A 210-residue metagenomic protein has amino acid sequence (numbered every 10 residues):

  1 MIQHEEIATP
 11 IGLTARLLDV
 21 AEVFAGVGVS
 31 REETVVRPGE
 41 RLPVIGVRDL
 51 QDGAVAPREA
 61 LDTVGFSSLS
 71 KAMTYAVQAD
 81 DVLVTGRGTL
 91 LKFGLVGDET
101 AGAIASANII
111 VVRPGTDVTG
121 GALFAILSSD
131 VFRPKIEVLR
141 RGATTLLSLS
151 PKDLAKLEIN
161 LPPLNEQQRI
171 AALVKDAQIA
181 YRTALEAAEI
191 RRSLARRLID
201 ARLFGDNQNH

Functional and structural regions predicted by a protein language model:
M1-E33, G39, L161-H210: Non-catalytic DNA-recognition/assembly elements of restriction-modification systems
L18-E33, D49-A79: Sequence-specific dsDNA recognition surfaces
T34-L42, A60-T63, Y75-V77, L95-A107: Short, surface-exposed loop/turn microsegments at beta-strand edges and helix-strand junctions
K71-A72, E99, T144: A structural connector/turn signal
D81-V84: Generic structural signal for buried aliphatic residues
G86-L127: A short beta-sheet element
A103-N108, R141-Q168: A short glycine-rich beta-alpha junction/loop motif
G120-T144: Glycine- and charge-enriched low-complexity intrinsically disordered segments
